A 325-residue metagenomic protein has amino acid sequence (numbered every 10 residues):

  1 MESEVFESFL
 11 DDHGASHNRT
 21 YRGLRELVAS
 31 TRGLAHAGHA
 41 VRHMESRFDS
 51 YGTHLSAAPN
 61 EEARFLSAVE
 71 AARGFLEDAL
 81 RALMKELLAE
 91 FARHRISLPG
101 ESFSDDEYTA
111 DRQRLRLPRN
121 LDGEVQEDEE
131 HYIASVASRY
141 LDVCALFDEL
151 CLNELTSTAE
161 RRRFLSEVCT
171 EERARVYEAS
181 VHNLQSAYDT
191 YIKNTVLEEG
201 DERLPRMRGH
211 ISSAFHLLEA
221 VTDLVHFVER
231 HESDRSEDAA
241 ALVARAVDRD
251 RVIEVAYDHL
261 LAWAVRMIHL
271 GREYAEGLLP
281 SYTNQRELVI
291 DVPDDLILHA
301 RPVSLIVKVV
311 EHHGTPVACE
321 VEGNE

Functional and structural regions predicted by a protein language model:
M1-H17, A29-S46, A58-K193: Non-catalytic protein-protein interaction scaffold segments in large eukaryotic complex-forming proteins
E4, V28, R32-A35, A174-S186 (+6 more regions): Conserved mixed alpha/beta catalytic, RNA-binding, or beta-rich assembly cores of soluble enzyme, regulatory
H13-L24, E198-M207: Acidic, serine/threonine- and proline-rich low-complexity regulatory regions
R25, A35-P59, R208, S212-H231: Conserved, well-structured ligand/cofactor-binding cores
T195, E199-I268, Y274-E276, P280-S281 (+1 more regions): C-terminal amphipathic alpha-helical interaction region
N284-D294: Short amphipathic
L296-H312, N324-E325: Amphipathic alpha-helical interaction surfaces in cytosolic regulatory modules
H313-C319: A short, structured beta-strand/loop element
